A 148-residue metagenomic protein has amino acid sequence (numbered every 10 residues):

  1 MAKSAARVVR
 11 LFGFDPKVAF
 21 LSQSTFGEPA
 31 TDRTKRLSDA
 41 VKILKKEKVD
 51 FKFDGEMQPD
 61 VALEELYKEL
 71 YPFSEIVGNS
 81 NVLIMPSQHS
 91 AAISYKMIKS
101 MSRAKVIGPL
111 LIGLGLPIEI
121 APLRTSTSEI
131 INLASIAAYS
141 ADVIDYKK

Functional and structural regions predicted by a protein language model:
M1-V18, F26, L44, M97-S126 (+2 more regions): ATP-dependent carboxylate/acyl-activation modules
A2, A30-L37, F73, V77 (+3 more regions): Generic structural signal for well-ordered, non-membrane alpha-helical segments in soluble metabolic enzymes
Q23-V82: Active-site rim loops that border cofactor/substrate pockets in soluble metabolic enzymes
K52-E56, M85-P86, I112, I120: General beta-strand structural signal in soluble alpha/beta enzymes
M57, Q88-H89, R124-T125: A broadly conserved detector of short glycine/acidic/proline-rich loop/turn motifs that flank catalytic sites and bind
A62-E64, A91-K96, S128-E129: Short active-site-adjacent structural elements
V77, N81-L83, S87-S102, V106-L110: A C-terminal functional module that forms or caps the active site or interfaces directly with catalytic machinery
